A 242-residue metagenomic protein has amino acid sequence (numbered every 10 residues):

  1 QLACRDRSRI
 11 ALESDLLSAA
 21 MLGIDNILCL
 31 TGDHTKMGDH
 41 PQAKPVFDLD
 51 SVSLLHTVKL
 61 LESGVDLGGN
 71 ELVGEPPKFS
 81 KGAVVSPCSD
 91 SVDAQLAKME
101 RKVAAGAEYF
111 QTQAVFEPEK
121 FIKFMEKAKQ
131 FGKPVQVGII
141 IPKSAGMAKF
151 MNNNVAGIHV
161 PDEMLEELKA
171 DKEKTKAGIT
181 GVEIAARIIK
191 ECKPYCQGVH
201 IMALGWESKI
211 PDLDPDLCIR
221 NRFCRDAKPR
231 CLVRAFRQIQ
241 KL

Functional and structural regions predicted by a protein language model:
Q1-L2, I27-C29, K81-V85, F110-T112 (+2 more regions): Hydrophobic faces of well-ordered beta-strands that scaffold small-molecule active sites in alpha/beta enzyme cores
L2-T35: A generic, well-ordered mixed alpha/beta core segment in the N-terminal half of proteins
A3-R5, C29-T35, A114-V115, I140-P142 (+1 more regions): Short, ordered loop/turn segments at secondary-structure junctions
S8-S14, H34-L54, D66, V92-D93 (+2 more regions): Active-site-adjacent beta->alpha loops and helix N-cap segments on the catalytic face of soluble alpha/beta enzymes
I10-L16, S91-R101, V182-I189: Short, acidic/polar
A19, K102, G106, V137 (+1 more regions): Conserved, mostly hydrophobic/aromatic
G32, P45-G74, V84-S89, G132-I188 (+3 more regions): Active-site pocket-lining/capping segments in soluble small-molecule metabolic enzymes
N221-L242: N-terminal low-complexity segments that are often proline-rich with Ser/Thr-Pro
